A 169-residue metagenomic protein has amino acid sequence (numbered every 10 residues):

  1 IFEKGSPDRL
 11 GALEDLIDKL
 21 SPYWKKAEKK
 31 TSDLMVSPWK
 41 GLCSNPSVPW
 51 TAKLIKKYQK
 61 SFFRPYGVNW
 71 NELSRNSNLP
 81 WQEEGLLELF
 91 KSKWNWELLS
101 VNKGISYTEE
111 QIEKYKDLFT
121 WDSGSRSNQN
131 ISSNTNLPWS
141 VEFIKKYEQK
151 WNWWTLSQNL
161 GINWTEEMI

Functional and structural regions predicted by a protein language model:
I1-I169: Alpha-helical scaffold segments
